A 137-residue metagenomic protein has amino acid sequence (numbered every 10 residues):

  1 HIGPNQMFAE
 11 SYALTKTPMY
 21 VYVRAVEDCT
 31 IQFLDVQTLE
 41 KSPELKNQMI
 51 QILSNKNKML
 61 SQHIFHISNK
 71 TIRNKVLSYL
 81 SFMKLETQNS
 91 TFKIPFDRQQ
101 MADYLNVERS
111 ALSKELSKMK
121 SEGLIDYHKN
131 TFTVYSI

Functional and structural regions predicted by a protein language model:
H1-N55: Cyclic-nucleotide recognition modules
G3, E27-L34, H66-I72, R109 (+2 more regions): Short, exposed beta-strand "edge-strand" segments with a Pro/Gly-rich flavor and a Y/T-containing core
N5-F8, L14-K16, Q48, L77 (+3 more regions): Short secondary-structure boundary micro-motifs
P18-Y20, L80, K120: Intrinsically disordered, low-complexity boundary segments flanking structured domains
V21, Q32-L34, K56, N74 (+2 more regions): Short, intrinsically disordered/low-complexity patches at protein termini and at juxtamembrane boundaries
V26, E44-V107: Polybasic "coupling" helices that flank or enter modular domains
M83-I137: Phosphate-/nucleic-acid-contacting segments
